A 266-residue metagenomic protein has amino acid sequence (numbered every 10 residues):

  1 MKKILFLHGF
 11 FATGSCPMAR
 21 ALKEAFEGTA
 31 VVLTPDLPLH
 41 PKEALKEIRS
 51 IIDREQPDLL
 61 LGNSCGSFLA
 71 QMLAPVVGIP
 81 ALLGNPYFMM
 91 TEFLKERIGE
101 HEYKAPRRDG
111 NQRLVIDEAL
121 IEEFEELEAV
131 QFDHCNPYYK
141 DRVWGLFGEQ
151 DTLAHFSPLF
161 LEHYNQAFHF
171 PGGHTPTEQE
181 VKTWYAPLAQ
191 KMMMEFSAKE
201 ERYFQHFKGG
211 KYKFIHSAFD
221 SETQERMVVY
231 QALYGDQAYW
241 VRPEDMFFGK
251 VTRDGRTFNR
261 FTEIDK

Functional and structural regions predicted by a protein language model:
K2-R54, H174, F196-S197: Active-site catalytic motif of lipid deacylating hydrolases and related acyltransferases
A19-R20, K182, M227: Short amphipathic alpha-helical segment that frequently serves as the phosphate-/nucleotide-binding helix
E55, V77: Active-site charged/polar residues at nucleotide-handling catalytic sites that mediate phosphoryl, nucleotidyl
D58-L61, P80-L82: Residue in the alpha/beta-hydrolase core beta-strand immediately N-terminal to the catalytic nucleophile
L61-A70: Gly/Ala-rich beta-loop-alpha elbow adjacent to hydrolase catalytic centers
M72-V76: Active-site signature of alpha/beta-hydrolase-fold catalytic machinery across serine- and Asp/Cys-nucleophile hydrolases
P80-M192: The alpha/beta-hydrolase serine catalytic core
K191-K266: Mixed-charge, low-complexity intrinsically disordered regions
